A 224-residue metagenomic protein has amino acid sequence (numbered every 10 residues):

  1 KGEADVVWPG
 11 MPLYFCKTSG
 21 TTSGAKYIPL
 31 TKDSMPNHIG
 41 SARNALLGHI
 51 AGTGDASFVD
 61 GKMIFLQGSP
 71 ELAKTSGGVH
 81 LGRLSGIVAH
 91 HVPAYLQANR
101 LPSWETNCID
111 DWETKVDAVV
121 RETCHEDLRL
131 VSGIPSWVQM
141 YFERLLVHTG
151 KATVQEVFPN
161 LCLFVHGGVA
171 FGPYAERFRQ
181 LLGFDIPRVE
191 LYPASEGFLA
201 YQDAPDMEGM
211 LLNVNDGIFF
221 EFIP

Functional and structural regions predicted by a protein language model:
K1-P224: Active-site phosphate/ATP/adenylate-binding loop shared across adenylate-forming ligases
